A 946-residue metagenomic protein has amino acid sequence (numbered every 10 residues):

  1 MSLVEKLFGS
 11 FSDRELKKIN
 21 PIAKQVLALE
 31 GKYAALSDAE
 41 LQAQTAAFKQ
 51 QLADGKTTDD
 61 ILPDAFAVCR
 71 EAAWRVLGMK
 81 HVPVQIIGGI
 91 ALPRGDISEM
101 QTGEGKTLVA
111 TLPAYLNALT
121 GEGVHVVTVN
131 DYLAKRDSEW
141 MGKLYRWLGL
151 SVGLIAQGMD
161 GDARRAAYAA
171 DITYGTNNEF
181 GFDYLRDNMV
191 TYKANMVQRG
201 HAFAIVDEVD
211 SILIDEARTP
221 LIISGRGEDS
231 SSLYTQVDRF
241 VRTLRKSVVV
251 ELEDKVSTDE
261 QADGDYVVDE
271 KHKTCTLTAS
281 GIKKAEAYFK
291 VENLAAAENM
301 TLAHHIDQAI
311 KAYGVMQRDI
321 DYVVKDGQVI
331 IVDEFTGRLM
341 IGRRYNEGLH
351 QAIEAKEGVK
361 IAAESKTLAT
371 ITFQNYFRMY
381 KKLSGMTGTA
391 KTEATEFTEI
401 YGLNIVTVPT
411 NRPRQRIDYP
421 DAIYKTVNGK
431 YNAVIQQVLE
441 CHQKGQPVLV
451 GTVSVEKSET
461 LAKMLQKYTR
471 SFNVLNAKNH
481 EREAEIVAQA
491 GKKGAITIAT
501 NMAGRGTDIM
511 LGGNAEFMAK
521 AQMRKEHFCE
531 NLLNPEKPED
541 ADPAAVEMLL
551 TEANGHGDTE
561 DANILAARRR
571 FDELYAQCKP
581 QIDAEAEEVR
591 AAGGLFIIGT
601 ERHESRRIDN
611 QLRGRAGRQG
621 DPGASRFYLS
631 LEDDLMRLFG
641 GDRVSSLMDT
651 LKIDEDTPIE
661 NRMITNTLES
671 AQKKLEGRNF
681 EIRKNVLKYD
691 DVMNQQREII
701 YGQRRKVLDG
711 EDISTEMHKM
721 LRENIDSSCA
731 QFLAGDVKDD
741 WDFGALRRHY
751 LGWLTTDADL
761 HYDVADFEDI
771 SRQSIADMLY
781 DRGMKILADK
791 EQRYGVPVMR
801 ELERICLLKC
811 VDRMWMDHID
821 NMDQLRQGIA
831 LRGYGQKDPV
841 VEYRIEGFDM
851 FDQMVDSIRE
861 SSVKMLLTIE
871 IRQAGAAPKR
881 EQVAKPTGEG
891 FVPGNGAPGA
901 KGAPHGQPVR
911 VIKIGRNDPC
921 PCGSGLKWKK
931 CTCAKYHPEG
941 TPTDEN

Functional and structural regions predicted by a protein language model:
M1-S630, D634-L647, K652, G702 (+2 more regions): Conserved P-loop NTPase motor core
T219, V448, R505, W815 (+2 more regions): Glycine-centered loop/turn positions within well-structured domains that cap or flank conserved ligand/cofactor-binding
Y322-I330, T336-R343, R590, G594-I598 (+5 more regions): Extended, charged helical/alpha-beta scaffold domains that provide interaction surfaces
G445-S458, D709-G710, V764-E768, P921: Short, Lys/Glu-rich amphipathic helical modules
V450, I498, W815, F851 (+2 more regions): Hydrophobic, well-ordered secondary-structure elements that form the walls of internal hydrophobic environments
R910-K929, C933, G940: Short Cys/His-rich zinc-binding micro-motifs
